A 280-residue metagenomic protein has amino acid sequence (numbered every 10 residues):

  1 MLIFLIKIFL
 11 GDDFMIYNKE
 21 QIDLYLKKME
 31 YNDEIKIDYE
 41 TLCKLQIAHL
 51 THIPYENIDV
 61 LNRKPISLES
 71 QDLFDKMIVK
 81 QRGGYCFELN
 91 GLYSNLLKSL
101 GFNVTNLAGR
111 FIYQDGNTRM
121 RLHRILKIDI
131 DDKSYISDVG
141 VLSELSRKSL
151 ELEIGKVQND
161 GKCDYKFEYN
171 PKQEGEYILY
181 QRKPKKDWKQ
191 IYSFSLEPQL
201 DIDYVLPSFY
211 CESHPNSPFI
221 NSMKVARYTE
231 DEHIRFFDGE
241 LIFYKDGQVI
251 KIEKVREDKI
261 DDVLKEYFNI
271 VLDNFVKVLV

Functional and structural regions predicted by a protein language model:
M1-F14: Short, Lys/Arg-enriched N-terminal segments with co-localized hydrophobic residues within the first ~10-30 amino acids
M15-Q81: Secondary-structure boundary elements
Y17-M29, D33, I53-P54, I112-Q114 (+2 more regions): His-Asp-centered catalytic microenvironments across diverse enzyme cores, prominently the transglutaminase-like
Q21, L92, K259: Short Gly/charged-rich anion-binding patches and loops
K28, S99, E266-Y267: Residues at alpha-helix termini
R82-A108, L126, V225: Cysteine-centered nucleophilic/redox motifs
F237-V280: Extended, charged low-complexity segments that frequently continue into or abut oligomerization scaffolds
